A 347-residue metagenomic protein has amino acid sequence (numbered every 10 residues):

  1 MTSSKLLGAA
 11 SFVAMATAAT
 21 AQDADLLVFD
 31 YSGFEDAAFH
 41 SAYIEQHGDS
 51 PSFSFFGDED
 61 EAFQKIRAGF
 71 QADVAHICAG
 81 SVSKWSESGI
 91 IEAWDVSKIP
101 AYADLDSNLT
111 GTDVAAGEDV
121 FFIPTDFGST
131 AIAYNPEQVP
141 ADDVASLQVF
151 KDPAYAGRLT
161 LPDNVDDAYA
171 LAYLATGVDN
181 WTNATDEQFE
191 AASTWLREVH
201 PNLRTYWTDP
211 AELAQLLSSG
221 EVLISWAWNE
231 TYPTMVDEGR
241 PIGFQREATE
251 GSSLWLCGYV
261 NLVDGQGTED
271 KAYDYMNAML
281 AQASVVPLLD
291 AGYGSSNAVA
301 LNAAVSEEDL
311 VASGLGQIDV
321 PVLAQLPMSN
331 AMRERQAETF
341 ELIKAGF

Functional and structural regions predicted by a protein language model:
M1-A21: Gram-negative bacterial Sec-dependent N-terminal signal peptides
Q22-W85: Early extracytoplasmic/lumenal segment of secretory-pathway proteins
H76-R204, D209-A214: Extracytoplasmic ligand-binding site segments that recognize negatively charged/polar headgroups
S81-S86, S218, I224-P241: A ligand-binding cleft/hinge motif common to bilobed small-molecule-binding domains
A131-Q138, L174-G177, L256-T268, P287-L288: A bilobed periplasmic-binding-protein/Venus flytrap-type ligand-binding module shared by bacterial periplasmic
G157-D166, A278-N302: Periplasmic-binding protein-like
F189-V199, E238-V263: Periplasmic-binding protein-like
V286-F347: C-terminal capping/gating helix-and-loop segments adjacent to ligand/active sites or protein-protein/ligand interfaces
